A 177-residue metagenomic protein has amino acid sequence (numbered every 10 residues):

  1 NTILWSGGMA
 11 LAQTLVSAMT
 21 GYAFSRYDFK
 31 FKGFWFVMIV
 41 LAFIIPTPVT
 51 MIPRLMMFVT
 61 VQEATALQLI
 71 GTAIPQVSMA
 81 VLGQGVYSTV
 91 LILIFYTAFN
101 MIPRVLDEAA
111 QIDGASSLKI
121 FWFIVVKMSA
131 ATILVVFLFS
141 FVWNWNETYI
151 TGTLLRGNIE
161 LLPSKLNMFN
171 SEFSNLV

Functional and structural regions predicted by a protein language model:
N1-V177: A hydrophobic, multi-pass inner-membrane permease signature
